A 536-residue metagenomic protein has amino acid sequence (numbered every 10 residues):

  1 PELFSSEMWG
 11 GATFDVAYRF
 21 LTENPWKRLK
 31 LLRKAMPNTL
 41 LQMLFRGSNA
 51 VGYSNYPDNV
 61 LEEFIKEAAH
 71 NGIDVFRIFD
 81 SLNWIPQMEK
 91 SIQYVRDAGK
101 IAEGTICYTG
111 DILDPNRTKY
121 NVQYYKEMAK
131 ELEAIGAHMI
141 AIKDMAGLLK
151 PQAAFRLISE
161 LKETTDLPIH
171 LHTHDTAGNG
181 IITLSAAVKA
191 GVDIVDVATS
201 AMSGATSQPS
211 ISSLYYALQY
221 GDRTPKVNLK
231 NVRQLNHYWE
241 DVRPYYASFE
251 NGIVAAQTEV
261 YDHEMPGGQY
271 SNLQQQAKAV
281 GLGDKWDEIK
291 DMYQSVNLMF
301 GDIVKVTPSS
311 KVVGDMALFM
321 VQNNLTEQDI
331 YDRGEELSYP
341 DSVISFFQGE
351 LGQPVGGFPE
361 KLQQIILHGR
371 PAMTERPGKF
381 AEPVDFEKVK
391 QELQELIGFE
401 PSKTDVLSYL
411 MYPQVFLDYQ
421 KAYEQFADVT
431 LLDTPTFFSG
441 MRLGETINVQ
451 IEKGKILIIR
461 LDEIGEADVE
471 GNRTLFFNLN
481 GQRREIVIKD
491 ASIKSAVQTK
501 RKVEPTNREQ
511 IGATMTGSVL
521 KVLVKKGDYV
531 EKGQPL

Functional and structural regions predicted by a protein language model:
P1-T13, Y18-L40, R46, A50-L171 (+1 more regions): Alpha/beta enzyme core
E2-S5, N24-R28, V60, F64 (+23 more regions): General structural feature for long, well-ordered alpha-helical segments within catalytic domains of soluble enzymes
F4-A17, V254-V260, E264, G268-K494: Terminal or standalone catalytic/regulatory effector modules within metabolic enzymes and repeat proteins
W9, L44, F79, T105 (+8 more regions): Generic beta-strand/beta-sheet core signal
I78, I140, G191, L214 (+4 more regions): Buried hydrophobic positions in well-ordered alpha/beta secondary-structure cores of metabolic enzymes
M145-P340: Catalytic alpha/beta core domains of metabolic enzymes, predominantly
F437, E531-K532: C-terminal catalytic domains of large/alpha subunits in multi-subunit enzymes
A496-L523, Y529, P535: Short beta-strand-turn/beta-hairpin segments enriched in glycine/proline and small hydrophobics that form edge-strand
